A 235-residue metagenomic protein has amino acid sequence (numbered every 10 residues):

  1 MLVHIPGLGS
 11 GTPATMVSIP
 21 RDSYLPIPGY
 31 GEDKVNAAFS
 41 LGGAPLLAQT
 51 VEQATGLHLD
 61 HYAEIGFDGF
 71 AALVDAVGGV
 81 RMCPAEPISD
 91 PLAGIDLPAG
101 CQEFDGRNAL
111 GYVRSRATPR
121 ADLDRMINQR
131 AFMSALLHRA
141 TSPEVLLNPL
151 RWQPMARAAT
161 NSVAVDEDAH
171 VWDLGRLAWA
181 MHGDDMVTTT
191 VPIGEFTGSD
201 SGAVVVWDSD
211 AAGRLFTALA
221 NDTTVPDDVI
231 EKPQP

Functional and structural regions predicted by a protein language model:
M1-P235: Non-catalytic, solvent-exposed segments at the cell envelope interface
